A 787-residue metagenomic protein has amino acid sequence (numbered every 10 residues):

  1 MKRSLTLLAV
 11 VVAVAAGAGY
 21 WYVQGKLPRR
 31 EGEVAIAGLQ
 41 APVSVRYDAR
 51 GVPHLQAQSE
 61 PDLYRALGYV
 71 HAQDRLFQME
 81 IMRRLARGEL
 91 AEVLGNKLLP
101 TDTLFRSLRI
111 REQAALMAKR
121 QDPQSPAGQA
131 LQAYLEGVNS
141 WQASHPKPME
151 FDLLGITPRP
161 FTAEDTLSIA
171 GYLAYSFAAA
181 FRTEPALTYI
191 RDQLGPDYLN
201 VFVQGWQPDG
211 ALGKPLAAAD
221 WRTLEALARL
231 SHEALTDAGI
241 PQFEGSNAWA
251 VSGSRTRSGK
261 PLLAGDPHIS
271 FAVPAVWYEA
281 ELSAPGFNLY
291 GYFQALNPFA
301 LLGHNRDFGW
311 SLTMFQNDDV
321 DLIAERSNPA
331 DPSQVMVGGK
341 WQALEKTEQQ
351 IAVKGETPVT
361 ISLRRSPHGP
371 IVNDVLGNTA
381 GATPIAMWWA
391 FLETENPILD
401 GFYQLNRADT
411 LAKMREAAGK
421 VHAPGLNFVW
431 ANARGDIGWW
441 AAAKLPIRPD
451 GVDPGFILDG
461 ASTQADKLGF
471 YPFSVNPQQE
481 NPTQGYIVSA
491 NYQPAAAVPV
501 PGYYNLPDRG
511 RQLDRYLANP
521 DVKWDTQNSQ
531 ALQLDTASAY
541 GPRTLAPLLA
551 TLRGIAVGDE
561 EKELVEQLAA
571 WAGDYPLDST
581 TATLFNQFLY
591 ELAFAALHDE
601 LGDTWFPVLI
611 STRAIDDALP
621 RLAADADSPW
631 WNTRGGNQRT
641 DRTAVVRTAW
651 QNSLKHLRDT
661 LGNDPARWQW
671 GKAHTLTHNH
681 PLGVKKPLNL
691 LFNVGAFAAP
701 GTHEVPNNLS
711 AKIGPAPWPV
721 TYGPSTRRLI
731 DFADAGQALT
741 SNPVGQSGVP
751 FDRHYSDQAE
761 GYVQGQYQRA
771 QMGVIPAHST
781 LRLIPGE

Functional and structural regions predicted by a protein language model:
M1-A13: N-terminal Sec-pathway targeting helices
G19-L262, P267-V273, G291, F299 (+2 more regions): Substrate-recognition/specificity elements adjacent to catalytic centers across diverse enzyme folds
D62-G95, S311-S362, S462-R511, R515 (+1 more regions): Gly/Pro-rich active-site capping loops and adjacent beta-alpha segments that organize cofactor/substrate pockets
L63-A66, Q113-Q129, W388, L399-L405 (+4 more regions): Second-shell loop/turn segments in exported
F243, L282-F299, G303-F308, L312-A461 (+1 more regions): Glycine- and hydrophobic-rich flexible loops that cap the catalytic core of alpha/beta enzyme folds
V372, G377, T383, A423-P520 (+1 more regions): Hydrophobic alpha-helical segments
G502-E563, V646-E787: Terminal end segments
F588-K672: Charged, long alpha-helical assembly modules
